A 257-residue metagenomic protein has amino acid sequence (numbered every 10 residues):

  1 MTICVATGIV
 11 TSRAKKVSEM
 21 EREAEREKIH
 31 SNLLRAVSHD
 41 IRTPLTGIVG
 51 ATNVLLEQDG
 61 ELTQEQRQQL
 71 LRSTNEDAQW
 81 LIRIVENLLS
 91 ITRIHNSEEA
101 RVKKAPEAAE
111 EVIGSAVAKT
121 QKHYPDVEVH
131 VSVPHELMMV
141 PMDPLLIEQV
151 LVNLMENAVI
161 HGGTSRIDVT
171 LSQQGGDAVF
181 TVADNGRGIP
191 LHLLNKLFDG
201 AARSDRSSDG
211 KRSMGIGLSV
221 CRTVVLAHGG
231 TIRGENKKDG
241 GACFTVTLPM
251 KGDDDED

Functional and structural regions predicted by a protein language model:
E76-I82: Short alpha-helical segment of the dimerization/phosphotransfer core of two-component systems
N96-V102, M139-M142: Conserved micro-motifs of the catalytic ATP-binding
K103-P106, E128-M138: Conserved catalytic submotifs in the C-terminal HATPase_c
A109, G188-K196: Short helix N-cap motif at coil->helix boundaries in the Bergerat
A158-V159: Short helix-loop "hinge" at the ATP-lid/N-box region of the Bergerat-fold HATPase_c
G217, C221: Short alpha-helical Gxxx[C/S/T] motif in the catalytic ATP-binding
